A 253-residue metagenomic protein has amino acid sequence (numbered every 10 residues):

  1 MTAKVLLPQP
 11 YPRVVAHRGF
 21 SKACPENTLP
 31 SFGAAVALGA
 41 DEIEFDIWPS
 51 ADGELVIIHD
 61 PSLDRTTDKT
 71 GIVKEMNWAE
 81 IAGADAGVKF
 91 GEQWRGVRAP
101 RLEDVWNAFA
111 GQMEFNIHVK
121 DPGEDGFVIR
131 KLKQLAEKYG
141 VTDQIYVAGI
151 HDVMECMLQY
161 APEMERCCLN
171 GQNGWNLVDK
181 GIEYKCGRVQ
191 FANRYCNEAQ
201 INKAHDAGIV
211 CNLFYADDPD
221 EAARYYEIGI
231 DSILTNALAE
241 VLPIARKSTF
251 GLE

Functional and structural regions predicted by a protein language model:
M1-E253: Phosphate-group recognition and catalysis centered on beta-loop-alpha active-site segments
